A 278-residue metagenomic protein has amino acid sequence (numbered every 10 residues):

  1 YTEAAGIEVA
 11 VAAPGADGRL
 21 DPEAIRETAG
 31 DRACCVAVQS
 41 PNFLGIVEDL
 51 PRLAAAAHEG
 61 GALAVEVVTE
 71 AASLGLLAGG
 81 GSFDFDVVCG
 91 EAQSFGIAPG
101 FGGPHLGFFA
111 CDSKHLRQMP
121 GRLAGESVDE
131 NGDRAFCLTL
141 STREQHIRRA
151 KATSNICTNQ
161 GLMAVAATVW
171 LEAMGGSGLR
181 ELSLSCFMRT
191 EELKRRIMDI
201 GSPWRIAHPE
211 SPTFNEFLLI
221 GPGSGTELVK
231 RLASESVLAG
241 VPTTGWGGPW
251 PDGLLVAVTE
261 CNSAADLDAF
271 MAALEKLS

Functional and structural regions predicted by a protein language model:
Y1-A135, P222, T226-L232, T244-G245 (+3 more regions): Conserved PLP-enzyme active-site core in the AAT-like
T2, T28, T69, T139-T142 (+8 more regions): Residue-identity detector for threonine
A10, C34-Q39, A62, R149-A152 (+3 more regions): Glycine- and acidic
G15, R19, E23, L44-V47 (+13 more regions): Electropositive phosphate-/nucleotide-binding environments in soluble metabolic enzymes
F95-I200, I206-E210: Active-site C-terminal subdomain of aminotransferase-like
S177-M271: Conserved C-terminal alpha-helix-loop-beta "cap" of PLP-dependent enzymes that closes/shapes the active-site mouth
